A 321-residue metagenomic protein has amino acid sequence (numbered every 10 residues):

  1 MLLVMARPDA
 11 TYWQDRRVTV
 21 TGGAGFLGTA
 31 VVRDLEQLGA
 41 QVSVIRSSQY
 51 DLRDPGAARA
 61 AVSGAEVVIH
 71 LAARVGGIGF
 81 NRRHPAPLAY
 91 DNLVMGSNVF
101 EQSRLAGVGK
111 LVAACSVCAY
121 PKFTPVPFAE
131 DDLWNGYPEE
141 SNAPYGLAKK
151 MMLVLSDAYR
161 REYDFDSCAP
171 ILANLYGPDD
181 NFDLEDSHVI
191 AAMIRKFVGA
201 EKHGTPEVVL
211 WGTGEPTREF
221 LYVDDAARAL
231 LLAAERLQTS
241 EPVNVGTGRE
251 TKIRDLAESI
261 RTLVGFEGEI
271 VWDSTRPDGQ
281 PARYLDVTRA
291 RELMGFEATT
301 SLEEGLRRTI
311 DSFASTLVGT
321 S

Functional and structural regions predicted by a protein language model:
T11, F26, V32-A40, G199-S321: C-terminal substrate-binding subdomain of Rossmann-fold SDR/epimerase-dehydratase oxidoreductases
G23: NAD(P)H cofactor-binding loop motif with strongest signal on the N-terminal glycine-rich segment
E36, V42-A58: Adenosine-cofactor binding site in Rossmann-like domains, unifying the SAM/SAH pocket of S-adenosylmethionine-dependent
D51, A119-P121, C168-I190, P216-T217: Flexible, glycine-rich beta-alpha linker
L52-L93, Q102-L105: NAD(P)H-binding glycine-rich loop region in Rossmannoid oxidoreductase-like domains and their noncatalytic homologs
S97-N142: Conserved Rossmann-fold NAD(P)-dependent oxidoreductase catalytic core, especially the SDR/UDP-sugar
C115-S116, L153-P178, A191-I194, K202-V209: Conserved beta-loop-beta element that borders a ligand/cofactor-binding pocket
P144, A148-M151: Active-site helix of classical SDR
